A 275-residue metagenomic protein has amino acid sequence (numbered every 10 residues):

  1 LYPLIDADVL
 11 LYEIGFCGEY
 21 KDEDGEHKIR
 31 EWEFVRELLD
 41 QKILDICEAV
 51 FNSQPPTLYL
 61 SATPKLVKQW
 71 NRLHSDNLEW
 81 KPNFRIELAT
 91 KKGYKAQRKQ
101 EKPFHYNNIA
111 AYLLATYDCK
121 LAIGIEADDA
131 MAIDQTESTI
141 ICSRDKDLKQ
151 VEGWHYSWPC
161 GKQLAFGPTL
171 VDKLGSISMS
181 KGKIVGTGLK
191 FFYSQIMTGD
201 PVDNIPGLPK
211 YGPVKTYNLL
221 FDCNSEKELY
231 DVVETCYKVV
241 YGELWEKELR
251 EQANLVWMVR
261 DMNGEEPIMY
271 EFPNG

Functional and structural regions predicted by a protein language model:
L1-K81: Non-catalytic, usually N-terminal nucleic-acid engagement modules in DNA/RNA processing proteins
D8-V9, I14, P82, K92 (+2 more regions): Flexible, active-site-adjacent loop/turn segments at secondary-structure boundaries
K21-G25, N77-W80, A96, P159-K162 (+1 more regions): Short, low-complexity, polar/charged sequence segments that are solvent-exposed and flexible
N52-S53, A89-N274: Extended two-metal-dependent nuclease catalytic cores across DNA- and RNA-processing enzymes
P64-N107: A charged helix-plus-loop insertion that forms the helical arch/lid used to bind and gate nucleic-acid substrates
